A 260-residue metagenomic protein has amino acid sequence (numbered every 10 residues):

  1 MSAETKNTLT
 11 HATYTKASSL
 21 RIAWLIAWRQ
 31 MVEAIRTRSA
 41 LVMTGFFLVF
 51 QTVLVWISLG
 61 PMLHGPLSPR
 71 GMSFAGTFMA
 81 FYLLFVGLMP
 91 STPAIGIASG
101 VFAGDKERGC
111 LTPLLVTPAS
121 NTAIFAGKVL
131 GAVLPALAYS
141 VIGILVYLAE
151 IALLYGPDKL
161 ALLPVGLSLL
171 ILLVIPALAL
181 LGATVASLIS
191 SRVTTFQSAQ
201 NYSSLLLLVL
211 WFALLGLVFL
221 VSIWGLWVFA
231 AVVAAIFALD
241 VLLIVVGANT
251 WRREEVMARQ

Functional and structural regions predicted by a protein language model:
S2-T10, R192, L239-Q260: Junction motif at the cytosolic side of a transmembrane helix
S2-T44, Q260: Aromatic- and glycine-rich beta-strand/loop motifs that create alpha-glucan
A34-M62, A80-A94, A138, L206-L217 (+1 more regions): Hydrophobic alpha-helical transmembrane segments of multi-pass membrane transport/permease proteins
P61-F78, L145-L172, W224-G225: Membrane-interfacial helix-loop-helix connectors in multipass membrane proteins
A94-L115: Transmembrane helix boundary and interhelical loop/hinge segments in multi-pass membrane proteins
V101, D158-L207: A structural motif at transmembrane helix-loop-helix junctions in multipass membrane proteins
N121, A126-Y155, L181: Hydrophobic alpha-helical transmembrane segments that constitute the membrane-spanning cores of multi-pass membrane
